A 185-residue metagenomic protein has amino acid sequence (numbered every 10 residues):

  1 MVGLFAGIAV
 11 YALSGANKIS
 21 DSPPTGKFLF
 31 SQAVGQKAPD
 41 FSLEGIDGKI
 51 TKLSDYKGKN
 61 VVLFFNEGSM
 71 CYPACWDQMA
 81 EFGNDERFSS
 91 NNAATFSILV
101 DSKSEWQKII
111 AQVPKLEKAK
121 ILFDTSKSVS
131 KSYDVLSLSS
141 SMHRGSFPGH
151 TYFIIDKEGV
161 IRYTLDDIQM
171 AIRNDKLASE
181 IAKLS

Functional and structural regions predicted by a protein language model:
M1-K37: N-terminal targeting signals for export/organelle localization
A38-P39, N60, G149-T151: Short loop/turn microsegments at loop-to-beta-strand junctions
T51-A80: Short active-site neighborhood of thiol/selenol oxidoreductases, capturing the structured segment around
S54, Y133, T164-L165: Short hydrophobic alpha-helix segments
P73-S132: Structural microenvironment flanking redox-active thiols in thiol-disulfide oxidoreductases
E117-K120, V135-S141, G145-F153: Structural micro-motif
R144-S185: Thiol-/selenol-based redox modules, centered on thioredoxin-like and closely related oxidoreductase domains
